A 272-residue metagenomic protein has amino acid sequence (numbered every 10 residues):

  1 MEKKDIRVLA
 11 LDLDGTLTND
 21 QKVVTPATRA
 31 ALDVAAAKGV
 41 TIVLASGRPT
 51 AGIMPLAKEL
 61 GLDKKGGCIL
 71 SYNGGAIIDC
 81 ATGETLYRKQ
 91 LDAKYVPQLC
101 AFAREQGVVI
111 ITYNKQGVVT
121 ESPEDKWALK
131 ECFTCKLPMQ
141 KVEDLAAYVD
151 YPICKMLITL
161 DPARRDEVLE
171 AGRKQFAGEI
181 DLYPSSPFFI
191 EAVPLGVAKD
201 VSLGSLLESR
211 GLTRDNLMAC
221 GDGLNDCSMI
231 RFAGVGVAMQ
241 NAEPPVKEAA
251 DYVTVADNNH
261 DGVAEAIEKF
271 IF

Functional and structural regions predicted by a protein language model:
K3-V8, T25, E191-F272: Mg2+-dependent phosphoryl-transfer enzymes with acidic/Ser/Thr/Gly-rich catalytic loops
D5-Q21: Asp-based phosphoryl-transfer active-site loop
P26-W127: Active-site phosphate-binding/coordination module
T28, I53-A57, V168, G172 (+3 more regions): Hydrophobic packing residues within well-ordered alpha-helices of enzyme cores
G39-V43, K65-G67, K155, D215-N216 (+1 more regions): Short active-site oxyanion
V43, L70, I111, Y183 (+2 more regions): Structural detector of well-ordered beta-strand residues that form the stable sheet scaffold of enzyme domains
L60, K65, N73, F176-G178 (+2 more regions): Short, structured coil segments at secondary-structure junctions
F102, Q106-C220, L224-D226, F232: Conserved acidic, metal-coordinating active-site core of Asp-based, Mg2+-dependent phosphoryl-transfer enzymes
